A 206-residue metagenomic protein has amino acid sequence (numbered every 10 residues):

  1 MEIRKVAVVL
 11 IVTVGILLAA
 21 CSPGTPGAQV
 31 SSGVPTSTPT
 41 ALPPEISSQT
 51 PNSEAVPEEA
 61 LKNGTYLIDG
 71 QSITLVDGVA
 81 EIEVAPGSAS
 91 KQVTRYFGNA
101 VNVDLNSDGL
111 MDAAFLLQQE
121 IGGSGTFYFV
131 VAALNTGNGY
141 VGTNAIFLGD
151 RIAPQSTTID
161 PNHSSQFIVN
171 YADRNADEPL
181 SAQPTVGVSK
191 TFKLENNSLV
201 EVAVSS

Functional and structural regions predicted by a protein language model:
I3-P35, P39-T74, I82, Q155-S206: Acidic, small-residue rich beta-repeat scaffolds with periodic aromatic anchors
V84-K91, T143-A145: A short beta-strand motif characteristic of beta-propeller blades
R95-L105, P154-S165: Beta-propeller blade termini
S107-Q118, S164-N170: Acidic/hydrophobic-patterned starts of short beta strands in beta-sheet-rich repeat architectures
Q119-G123, R174-D177: Short glycine/acidic-enriched loop and turn motifs that connect beta-strands
G125-Y128, P184-V186: Short coil-to-beta strand junction motifs in C2/discoidin
Y128-L134: Short, surface-exposed beta-strand/strand-loop-strand elements in extracellular ectodomains
V141-L148, E201-S205: Beta-propeller fold detector
